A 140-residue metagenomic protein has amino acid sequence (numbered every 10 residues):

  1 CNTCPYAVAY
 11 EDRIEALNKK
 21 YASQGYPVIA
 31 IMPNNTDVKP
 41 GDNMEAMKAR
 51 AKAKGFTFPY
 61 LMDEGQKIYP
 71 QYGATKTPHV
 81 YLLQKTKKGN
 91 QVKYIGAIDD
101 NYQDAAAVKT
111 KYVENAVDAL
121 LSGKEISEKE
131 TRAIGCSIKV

Functional and structural regions predicted by a protein language model:
C1-T3: Short pre-active-site segment immediately N-terminal to redox-active cysteine/selenocysteine motifs in thiol-based
P5-D12, G41, P59, A107-K111: Soluble non-cytosolic domains of exported or imported proteins
V8-A53, E64-P70: Structural microenvironment flanking redox-active thiols in thiol-disulfide oxidoreductases
D37, G89, N101: Flexible, glycine-rich phosphate/dinucleotide-binding loops and adjacent beta-alpha linkers at cofactor/substrate
K39, Y69, K87, S137-I138: Short secondary-structure boundary/hinge segments and terminal tails
M47-V92: Short, internal strand/loop/helix patches that form the active-site neighborhood or redox-interaction surface
G96-V140: Non-globular targeting/processing and membrane-anchoring segments
